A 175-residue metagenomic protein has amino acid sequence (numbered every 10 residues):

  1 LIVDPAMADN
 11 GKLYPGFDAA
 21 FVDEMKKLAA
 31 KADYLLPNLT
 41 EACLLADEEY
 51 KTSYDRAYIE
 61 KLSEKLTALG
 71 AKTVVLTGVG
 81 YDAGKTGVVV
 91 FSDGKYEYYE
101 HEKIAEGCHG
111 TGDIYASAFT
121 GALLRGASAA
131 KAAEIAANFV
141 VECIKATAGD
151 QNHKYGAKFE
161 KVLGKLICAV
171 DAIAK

Functional and structural regions predicted by a protein language model:
L1-V3, L35: Hydrophobic faces of well-ordered beta-strands that scaffold small-molecule active sites in alpha/beta enzyme cores
P5-F17: Rossmann-like NAD(P)(H) cofactor-binding subdomain of soluble oxidoreductases
M7-D9, E41, G78-Y81, E102-A105 (+1 more regions): Glycine-rich beta-alpha junction loops
P15-Y96: Conserved phosphate/ATP/ADP-binding segment of small-molecule kinases
L44, E106-A129, A133: Short, small-residue alpha-helix embedded
Y96-H109: Short pre-catalytic strand/loop immediately N-terminal to key active-site residues, enriched for Gly-Thr
A130-K175: Charged C-terminal helix
